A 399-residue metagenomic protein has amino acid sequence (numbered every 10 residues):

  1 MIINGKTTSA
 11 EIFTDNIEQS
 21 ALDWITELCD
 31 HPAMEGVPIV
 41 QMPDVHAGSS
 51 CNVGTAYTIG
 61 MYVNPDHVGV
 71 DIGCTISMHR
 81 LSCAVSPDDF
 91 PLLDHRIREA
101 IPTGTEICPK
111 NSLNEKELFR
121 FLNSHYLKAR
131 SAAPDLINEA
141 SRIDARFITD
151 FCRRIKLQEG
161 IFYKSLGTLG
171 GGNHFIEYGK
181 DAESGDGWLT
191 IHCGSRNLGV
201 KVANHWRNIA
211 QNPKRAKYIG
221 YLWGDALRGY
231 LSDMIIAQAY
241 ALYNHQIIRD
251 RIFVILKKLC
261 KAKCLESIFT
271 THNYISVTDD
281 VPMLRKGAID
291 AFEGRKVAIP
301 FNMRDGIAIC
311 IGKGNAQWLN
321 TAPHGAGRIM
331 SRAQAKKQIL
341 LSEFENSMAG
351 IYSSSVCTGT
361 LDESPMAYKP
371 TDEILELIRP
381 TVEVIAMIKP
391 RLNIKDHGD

Functional and structural regions predicted by a protein language model:
M1-P38, Y62-H67, I72-E183, V200-A316 (+3 more regions): Glycine-rich, flexible loop motifs
P32-G36, Q41, V45-G54, I59: Phosphate-centric recognition/catalysis
V40, W188-H192: Short glycine-rich or small-residue beta-strand-to-loop segments that form or flank ligand, phosphate, metal/Fe-S
D44-V45, C193, A326-R328: Active-site metal-binding loops of divalent metal-dependent hydrolases
A47-G48, T75, G194-G199: Short acidic, Gly/Ser-rich segments with clustered Asp/Glu that frequently serve as metal-coordination loops in enzyme
C51, G185-G187: Residues at beta-strand starts and edge strands
C83, I191-S195: A short beta-strand motif that forms part of the nucleic acid-binding face of small beta-barrel RNA-binding folds
